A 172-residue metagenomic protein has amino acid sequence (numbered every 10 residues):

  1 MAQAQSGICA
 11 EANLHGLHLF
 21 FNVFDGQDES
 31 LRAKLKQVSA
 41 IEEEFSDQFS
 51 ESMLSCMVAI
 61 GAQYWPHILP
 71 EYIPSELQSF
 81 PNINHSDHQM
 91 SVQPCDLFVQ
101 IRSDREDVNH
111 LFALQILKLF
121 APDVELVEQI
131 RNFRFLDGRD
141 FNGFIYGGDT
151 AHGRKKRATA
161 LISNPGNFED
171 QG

Functional and structural regions predicted by a protein language model:
M1-G172: Long, histidine/aromatic-enriched segments associated with O2/redox biology
